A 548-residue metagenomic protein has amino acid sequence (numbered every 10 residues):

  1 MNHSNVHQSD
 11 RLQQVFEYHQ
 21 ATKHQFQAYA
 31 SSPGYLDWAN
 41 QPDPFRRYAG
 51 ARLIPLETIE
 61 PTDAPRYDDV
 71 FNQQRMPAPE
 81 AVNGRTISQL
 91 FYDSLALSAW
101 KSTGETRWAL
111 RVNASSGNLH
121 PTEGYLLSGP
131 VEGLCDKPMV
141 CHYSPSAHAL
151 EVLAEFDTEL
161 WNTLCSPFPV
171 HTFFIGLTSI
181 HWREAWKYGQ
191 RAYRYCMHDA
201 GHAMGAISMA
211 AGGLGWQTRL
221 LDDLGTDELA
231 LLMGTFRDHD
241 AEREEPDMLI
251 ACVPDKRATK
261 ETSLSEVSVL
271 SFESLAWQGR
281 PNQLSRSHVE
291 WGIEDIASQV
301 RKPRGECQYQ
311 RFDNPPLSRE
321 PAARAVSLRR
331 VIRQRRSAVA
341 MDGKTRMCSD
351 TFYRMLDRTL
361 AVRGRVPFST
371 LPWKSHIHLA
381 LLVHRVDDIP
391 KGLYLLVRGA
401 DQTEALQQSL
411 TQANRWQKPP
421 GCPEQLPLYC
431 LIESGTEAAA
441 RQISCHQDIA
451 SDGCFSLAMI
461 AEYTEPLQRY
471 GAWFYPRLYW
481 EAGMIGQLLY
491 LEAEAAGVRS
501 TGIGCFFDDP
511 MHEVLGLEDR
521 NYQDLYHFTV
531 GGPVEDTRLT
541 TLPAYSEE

Functional and structural regions predicted by a protein language model:
M1-L488, A496-E548: N-terminal accessory segments that position/regulate proteins before the catalytic core
